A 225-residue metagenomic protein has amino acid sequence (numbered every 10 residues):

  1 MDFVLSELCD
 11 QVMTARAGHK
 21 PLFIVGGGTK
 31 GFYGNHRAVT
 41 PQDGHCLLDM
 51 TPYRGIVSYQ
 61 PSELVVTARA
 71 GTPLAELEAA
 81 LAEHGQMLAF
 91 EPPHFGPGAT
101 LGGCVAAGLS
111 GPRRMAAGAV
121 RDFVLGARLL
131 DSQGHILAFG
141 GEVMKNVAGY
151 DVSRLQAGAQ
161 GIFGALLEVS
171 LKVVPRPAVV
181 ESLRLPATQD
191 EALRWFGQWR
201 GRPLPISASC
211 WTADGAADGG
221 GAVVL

Functional and structural regions predicted by a protein language model:
M1-I24, M50-P97, V105, L109-E142 (+1 more regions): N-terminal glycine-rich flavin-associated loop
I24-K30: Glycine-rich beta-strand-to-loop/alpha-helix junction loops that act as flexible
G28, P93-H94, T212: Residue-level "edge-of-site" marker
G31-F32, P97-G98, G215: Short secondary-structure capping/turn micro-motifs that flank functional sites
F32-R54, A80-A82: Glycine-rich loop at the start of a catalytic domain that most often binds anionic cofactors/ligands
Y33-A38, S110, G140-E142, E168: Short acidic, glycine/serine/threonine-rich loops at helix termini
A106, L125-L225: C-terminal substrate-binding/cap subdomain adjacent to the FAD-binding core in PCMH-type and related FAD-linked
